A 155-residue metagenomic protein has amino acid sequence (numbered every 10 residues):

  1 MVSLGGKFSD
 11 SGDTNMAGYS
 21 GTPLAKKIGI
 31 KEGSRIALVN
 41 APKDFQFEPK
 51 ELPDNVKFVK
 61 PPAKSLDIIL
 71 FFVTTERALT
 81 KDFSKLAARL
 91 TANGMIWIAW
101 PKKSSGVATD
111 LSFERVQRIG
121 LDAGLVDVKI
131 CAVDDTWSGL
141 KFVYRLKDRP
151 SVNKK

Functional and structural regions predicted by a protein language model:
S3-N15: Short, Lys/Arg-enriched N-terminal segments with co-localized hydrophobic residues within the first ~10-30 amino acids
G12-P49, N55: N-terminal, charge-rich interaction modules
K26, G124-K155: Class I S-adenosyl-L-methionine
N55-L66: Short acidic low-complexity segments
R77-F83: A short, conserved alpha-helix within the catalytic core of class I
F83-A92: A short glycine-rich, Lys/Arg-flanked "PGG" loop and its adjoining helix->strand segment in the class I
N93-P101: Conserved beta-strand signature within the Rossmann-like core of class I S-adenosyl-L-methionine
D110-K129: Conserved Class I S-adenosyl-L-methionine
